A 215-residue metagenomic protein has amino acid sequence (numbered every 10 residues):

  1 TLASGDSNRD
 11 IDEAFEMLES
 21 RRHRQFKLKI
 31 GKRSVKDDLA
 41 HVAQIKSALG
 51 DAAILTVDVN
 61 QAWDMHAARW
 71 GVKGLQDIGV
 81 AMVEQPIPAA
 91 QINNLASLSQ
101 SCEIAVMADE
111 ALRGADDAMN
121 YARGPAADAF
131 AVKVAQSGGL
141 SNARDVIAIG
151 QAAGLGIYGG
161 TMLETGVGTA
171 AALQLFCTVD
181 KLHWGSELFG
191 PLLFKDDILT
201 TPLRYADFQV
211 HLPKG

Functional and structural regions predicted by a protein language model:
T1-C102: Metal-dependent enolase-superfamily TIM-barrel catalytic cores that perform enediolate-based chemistry
G79, A90-M107, L112-P213: Shared catalytic-loop signature of beta/alpha-barrel
